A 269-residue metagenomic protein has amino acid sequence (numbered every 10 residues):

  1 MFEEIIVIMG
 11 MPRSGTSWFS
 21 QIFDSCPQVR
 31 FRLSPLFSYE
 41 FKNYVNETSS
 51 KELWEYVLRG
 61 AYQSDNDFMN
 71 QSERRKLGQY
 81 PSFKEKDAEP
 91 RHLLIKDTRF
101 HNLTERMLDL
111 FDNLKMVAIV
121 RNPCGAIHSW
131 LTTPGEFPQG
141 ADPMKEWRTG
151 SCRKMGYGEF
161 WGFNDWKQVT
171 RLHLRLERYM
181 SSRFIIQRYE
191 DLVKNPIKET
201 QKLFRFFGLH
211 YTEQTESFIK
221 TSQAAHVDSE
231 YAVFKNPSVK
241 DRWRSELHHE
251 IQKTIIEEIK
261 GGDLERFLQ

Functional and structural regions predicted by a protein language model:
M1-V7, L131-P134, P138-G140, G158-W161 (+4 more regions): PAPS-dependent sulfotransferases, especially Golgi type II membrane carbohydrate sulfotransferases
M1-Y80, S222, H226-V227: PAPS-dependent sulfotransferase catalytic core
I8-G10, L33, L93-K96, A118-V120 (+1 more regions): Short beta-strand segments
G15-V29, M107-F111, I186-Y211: PAPS/PAP-binding and catalytic site of the sulfotransferase fold
S17-S20, S38-F41, H101-T104, C124-S129 (+1 more regions): Short catalytic/ligand-binding loop motif for oxyanion handling, primarily in non-cytosolic enzymes, centered on
E55, E136-G158: Lumenal/extracellular "mature" regions of secretory-pathway glycan-modifying transferases
R75-L103: Glycine-rich phosphate-binding loop used to anchor ATP phosphates in small-molecule kinases, encompassing both
K96-D97, L110-T132: Conserved phosphate-donor/acceptor-positioning beta-strand/loop module used by diverse small-molecule
